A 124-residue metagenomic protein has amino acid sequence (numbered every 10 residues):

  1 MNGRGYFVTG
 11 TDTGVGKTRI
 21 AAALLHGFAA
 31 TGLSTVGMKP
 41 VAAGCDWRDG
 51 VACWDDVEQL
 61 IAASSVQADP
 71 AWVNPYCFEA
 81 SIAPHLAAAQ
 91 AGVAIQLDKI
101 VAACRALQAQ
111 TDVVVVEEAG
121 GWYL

Functional and structural regions predicted by a protein language model:
M1-F7: Extreme N-terminal starter segment of soluble prokaryotic enzymes
G3, R19-A94, D98, A103-A106: N-terminal phosphate/diphosphate-binding loop that engages ATP/GTP or pyrophosphate donors across diverse enzyme folds
F7-A21: Glycine-rich phosphate-binding P-loop
T9-G10, T31, A109: Alpha-helical hydrophobic/aromatic positions enriched in membrane-embedded helices and signal peptides
G10-D12, P40-V41, N74-Y76, E117-A119: Fold-independent oxyanion-binding glycine-rich loops and adjacent beta-strand/coil segments at enzyme active sites
V15, C45-D46, G121-L124: Short, small-residue-enriched loops and turns at beta-alpha junctions that line or gate enzyme active sites
I100, C104-L124: Switch II (G3) loop of P-loop NTPases
